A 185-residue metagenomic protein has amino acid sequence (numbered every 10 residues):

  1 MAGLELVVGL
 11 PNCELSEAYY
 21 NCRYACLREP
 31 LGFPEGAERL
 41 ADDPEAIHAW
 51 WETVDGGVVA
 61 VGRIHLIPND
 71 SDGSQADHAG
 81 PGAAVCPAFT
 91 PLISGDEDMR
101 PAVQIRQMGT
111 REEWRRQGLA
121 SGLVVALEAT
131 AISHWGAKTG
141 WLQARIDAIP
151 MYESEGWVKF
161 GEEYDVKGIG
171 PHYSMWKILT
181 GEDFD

Functional and structural regions predicted by a protein language model:
M1-V7, A83-E97, T180-D185: Eukaryotic N-terminal low-complexity, Ser/Thr- and Lys/Arg-rich leader segments that predominantly function as
A2-Y19: A short beta-loop-alpha structural element at the N-terminal edge of CoA-dependent acyl/N-acetyltransferase catalytic
C22-R115, G122-V125, T130, E163-S174: Conserved acyl-donor/pantetheine-binding loop and adjacent beta-alpha core of acyl/acetyltransferases and related
G118, W135, G156: Short glycine-rich hinge loops at helix-strand junctions in the catalytic core of two-component histidine kinases
L123, A148-M151: Conserved short alpha-helix immediately C-terminal to the canonical SAM/SAH-binding motif I of Rossmann-like
V124, A131-R145: Conserved GNAT acetyl-CoA-binding A-motif
W141-Q143, E153, V158-S174: Conserved catalytic-core motifs of GNAT/GCN5-like acyltransferases
K177: HATPase_c (GHKL) ATP-binding subdomain of two-component histidine kinases
